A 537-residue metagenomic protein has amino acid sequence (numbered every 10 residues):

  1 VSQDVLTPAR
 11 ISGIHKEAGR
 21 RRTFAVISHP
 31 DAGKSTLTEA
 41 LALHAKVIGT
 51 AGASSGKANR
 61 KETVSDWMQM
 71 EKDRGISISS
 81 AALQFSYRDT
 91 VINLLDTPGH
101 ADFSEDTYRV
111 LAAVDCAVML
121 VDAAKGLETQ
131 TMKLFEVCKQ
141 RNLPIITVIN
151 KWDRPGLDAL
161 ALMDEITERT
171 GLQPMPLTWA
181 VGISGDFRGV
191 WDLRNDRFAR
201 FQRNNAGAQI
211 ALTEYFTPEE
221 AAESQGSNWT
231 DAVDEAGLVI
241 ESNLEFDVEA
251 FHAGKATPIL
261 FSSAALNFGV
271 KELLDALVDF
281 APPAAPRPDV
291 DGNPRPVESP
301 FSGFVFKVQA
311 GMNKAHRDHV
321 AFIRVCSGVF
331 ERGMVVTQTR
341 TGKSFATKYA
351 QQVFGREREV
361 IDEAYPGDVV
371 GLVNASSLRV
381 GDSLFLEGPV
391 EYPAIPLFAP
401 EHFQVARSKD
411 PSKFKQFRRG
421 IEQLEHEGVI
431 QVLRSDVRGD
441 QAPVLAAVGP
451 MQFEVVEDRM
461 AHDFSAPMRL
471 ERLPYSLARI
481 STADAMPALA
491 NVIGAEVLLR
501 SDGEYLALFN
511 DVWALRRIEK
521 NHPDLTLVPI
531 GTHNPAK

Functional and structural regions predicted by a protein language model:
V1-K537: Structural and coupling elements of P-loop NTPases
